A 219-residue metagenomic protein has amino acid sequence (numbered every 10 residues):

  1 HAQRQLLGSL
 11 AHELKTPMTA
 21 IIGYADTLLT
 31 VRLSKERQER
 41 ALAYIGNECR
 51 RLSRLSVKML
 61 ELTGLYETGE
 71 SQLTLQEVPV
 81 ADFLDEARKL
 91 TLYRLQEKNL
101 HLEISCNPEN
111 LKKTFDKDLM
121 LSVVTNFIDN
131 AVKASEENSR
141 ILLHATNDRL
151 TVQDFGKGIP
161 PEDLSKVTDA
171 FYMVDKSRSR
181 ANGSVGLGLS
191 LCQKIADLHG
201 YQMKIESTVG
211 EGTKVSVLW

Functional and structural regions predicted by a protein language model:
N47-S53: Short alpha-helical segment of the dimerization/phosphotransfer core of two-component systems
E67-L73, K112-F115: Conserved micro-motifs of the catalytic ATP-binding
T74-E77, Q96, H101-L111: Conserved catalytic submotifs in the C-terminal HATPase_c
A131-V132: Short helix-loop "hinge" at the ATP-lid/N-box region of the Bergerat-fold HATPase_c
N138-R149: Short beta-strand/loop element within the Bergerat-fold HATPase_c
I159-M173: Short conserved segment of the HATPase_c
